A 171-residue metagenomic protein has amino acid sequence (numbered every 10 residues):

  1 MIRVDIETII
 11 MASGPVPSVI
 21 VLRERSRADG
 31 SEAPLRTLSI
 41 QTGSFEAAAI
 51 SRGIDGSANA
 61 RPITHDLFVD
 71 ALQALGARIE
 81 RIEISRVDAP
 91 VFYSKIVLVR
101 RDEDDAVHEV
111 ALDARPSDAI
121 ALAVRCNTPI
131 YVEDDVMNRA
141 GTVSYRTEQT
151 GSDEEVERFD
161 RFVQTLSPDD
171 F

Functional and structural regions predicted by a protein language model:
M1-F171: Divalent-cation
